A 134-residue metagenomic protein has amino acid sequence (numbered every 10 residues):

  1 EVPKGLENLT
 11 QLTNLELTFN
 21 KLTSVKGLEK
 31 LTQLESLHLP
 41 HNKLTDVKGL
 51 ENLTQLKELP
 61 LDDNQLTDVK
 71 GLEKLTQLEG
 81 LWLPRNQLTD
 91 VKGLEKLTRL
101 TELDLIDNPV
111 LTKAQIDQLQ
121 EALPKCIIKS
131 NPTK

Functional and structural regions predicted by a protein language model:
E1-T23, G27-T45, G49-T67, G71-T89 (+2 more regions): Concave beta-strand-loop units of leucine-rich repeat
